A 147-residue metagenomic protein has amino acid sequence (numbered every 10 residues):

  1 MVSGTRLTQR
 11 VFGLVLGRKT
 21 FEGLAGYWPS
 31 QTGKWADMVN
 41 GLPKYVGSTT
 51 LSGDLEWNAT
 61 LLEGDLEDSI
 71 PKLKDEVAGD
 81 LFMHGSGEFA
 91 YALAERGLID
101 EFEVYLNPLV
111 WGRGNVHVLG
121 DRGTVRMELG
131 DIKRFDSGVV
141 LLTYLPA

Functional and structural regions predicted by a protein language model:
M1-A147: Enzymes that bind and transform nitrogen-containing heteroaromatic metabolites
